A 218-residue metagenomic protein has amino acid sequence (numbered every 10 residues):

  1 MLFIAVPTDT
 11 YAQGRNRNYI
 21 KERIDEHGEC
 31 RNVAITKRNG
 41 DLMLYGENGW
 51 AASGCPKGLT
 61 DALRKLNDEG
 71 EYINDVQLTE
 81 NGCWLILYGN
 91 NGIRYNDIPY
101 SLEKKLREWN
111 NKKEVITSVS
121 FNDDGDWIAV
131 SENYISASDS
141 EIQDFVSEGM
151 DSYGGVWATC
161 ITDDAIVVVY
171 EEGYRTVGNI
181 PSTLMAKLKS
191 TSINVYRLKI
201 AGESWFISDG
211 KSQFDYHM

Functional and structural regions predicted by a protein language model:
M1-M218: Trp/Gly-enriched beta-strand/coil motifs that build multi-repeat beta-propeller-like domains and related W-rich binding
